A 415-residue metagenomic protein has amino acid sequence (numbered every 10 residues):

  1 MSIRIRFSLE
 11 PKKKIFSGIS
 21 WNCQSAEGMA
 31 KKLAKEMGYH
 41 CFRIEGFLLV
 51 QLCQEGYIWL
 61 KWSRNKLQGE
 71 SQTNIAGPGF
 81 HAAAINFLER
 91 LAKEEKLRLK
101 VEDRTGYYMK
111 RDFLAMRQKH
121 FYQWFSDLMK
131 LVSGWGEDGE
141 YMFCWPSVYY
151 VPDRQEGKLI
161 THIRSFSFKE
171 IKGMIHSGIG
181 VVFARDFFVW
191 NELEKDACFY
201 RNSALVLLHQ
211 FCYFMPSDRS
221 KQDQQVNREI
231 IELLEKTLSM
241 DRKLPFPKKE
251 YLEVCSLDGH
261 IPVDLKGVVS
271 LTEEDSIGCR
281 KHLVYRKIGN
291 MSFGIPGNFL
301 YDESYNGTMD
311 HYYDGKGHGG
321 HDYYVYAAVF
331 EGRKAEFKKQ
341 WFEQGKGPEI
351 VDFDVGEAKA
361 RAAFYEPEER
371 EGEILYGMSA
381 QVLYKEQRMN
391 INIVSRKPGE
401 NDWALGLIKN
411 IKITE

Functional and structural regions predicted by a protein language model:
M1-R280, Y305, Y313-G317: Acidic (Asp/Glu-rich) sequence patches and key acidic residues that form negatively charged surfaces used
A30-I44, G297-Y305, E343-V355: Short secondary-structure junctions
G69-I75, K100, D322-Y326, E386-K397: Short, well-ordered beta-strand elements
N86, R90-L97, E343-K346, K409 (+1 more regions): Short, intrinsically disordered, mixed-charge
K249-H282, N290, P296, H321-D322 (+3 more regions): Extended, amphipathic alpha-helical scaffolds
Y285-W341, E368-E369: Secretory pathway targeting signatures of secreted, lumenal, and periplasmic proteins
K287, F337-R388, N392-K397, D402: Signature of long, low-cysteine stretches enriched in small and polar/charged residues
G297-Y301, Q387-E415: Surface-exposed amphipathic alpha-helical segments
